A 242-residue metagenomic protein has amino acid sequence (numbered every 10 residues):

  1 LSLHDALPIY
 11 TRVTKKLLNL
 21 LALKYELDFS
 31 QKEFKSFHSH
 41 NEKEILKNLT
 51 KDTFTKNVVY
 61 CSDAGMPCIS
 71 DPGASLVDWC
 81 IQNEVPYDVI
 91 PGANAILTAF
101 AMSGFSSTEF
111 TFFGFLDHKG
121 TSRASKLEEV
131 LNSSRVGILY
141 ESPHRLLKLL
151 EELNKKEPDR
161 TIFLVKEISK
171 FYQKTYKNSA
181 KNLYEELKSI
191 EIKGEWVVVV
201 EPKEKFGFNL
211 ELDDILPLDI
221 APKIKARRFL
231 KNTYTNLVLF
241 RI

Functional and structural regions predicted by a protein language model:
H4-L7: Short, small-residue-biased leader/transition segments that mark boundaries at the very start of proteins
R12-T14, A95, R145, E204: Alpha-helix capping/helix-boundary segments
L18-L27: Helix-loop-beta element that forms the nucleotide-linked donor phosphate-binding surface in glycosyltransferases
N19-L20, H38-K51: Short, structured surface patches at the beginning of a domain
K32-E33, K56-N57, V136, Y140-I242: A contiguous loop/helix-start segment that scaffolds small-molecule binding in enzyme catalytic cores
F34-K43, F115-K119: Conserved helicase motor
I45-I90, N94: Glycine/small-residue-rich loop that forms an oxyanion/phosphate-binding "nest" at active or ligand-binding sites
S75-S133: Class I SAM-dependent methyltransferase SAM-binding "motif I" and its flanking Rossmann-like core
